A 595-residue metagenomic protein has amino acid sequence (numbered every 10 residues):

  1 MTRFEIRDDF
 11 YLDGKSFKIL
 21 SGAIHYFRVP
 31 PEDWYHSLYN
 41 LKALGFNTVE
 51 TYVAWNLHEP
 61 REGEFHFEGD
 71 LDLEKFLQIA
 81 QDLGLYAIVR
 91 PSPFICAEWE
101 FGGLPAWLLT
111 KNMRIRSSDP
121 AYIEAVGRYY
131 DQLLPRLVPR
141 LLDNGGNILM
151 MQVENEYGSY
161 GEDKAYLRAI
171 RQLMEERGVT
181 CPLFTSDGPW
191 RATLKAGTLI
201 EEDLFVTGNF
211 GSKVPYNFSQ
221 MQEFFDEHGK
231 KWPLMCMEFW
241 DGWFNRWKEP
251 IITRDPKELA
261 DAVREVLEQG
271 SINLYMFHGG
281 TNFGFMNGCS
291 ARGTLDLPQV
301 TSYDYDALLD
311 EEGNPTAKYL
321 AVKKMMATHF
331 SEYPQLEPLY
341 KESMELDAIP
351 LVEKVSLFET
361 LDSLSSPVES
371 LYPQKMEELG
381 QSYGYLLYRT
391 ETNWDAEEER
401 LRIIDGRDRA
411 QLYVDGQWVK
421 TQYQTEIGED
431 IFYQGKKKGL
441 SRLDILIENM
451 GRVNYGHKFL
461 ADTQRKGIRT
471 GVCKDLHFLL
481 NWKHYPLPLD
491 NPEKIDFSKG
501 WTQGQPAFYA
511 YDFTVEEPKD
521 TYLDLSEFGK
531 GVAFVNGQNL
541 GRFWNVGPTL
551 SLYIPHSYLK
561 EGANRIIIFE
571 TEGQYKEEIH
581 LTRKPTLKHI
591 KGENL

Functional and structural regions predicted by a protein language model:
M1-T48, Q78: N-terminal carbohydrate-binding accessory modules
I19-P31, W55-L73, L109-R128, Q152-D163 (+4 more regions): The substrate-binding groove and active-site-proximal loops of carbohydrate-active enzymes, especially glycoside
Y35-E100, R171-E176: Aromatic-lined substrate-binding rim segments of carbohydrate-active enzymes
G63-L71, P93-S117, L167, R171 (+2 more regions): Aromatic- and acidic-residue-enriched segments that line the glycan-binding/catalytic groove of carbohydrate-active
D72-V89, K111-I148: An active-site-proximal structural segment forming one wall of the substrate-binding cleft that immediately precedes
Y122-E201: Active-site neighborhood of glycoside hydrolase catalytic domains
E176-R177, N209, K213-A317, M325: Catalytic-core region of carbohydrate-active enzymes that cleave or remodel glycosidic bonds
E398-V414, L443, F513-N536, F543-W544 (+1 more regions): Aromatic-lined ligand-binding clefts that engage carbohydrates, nucleic acids, or primary amines
